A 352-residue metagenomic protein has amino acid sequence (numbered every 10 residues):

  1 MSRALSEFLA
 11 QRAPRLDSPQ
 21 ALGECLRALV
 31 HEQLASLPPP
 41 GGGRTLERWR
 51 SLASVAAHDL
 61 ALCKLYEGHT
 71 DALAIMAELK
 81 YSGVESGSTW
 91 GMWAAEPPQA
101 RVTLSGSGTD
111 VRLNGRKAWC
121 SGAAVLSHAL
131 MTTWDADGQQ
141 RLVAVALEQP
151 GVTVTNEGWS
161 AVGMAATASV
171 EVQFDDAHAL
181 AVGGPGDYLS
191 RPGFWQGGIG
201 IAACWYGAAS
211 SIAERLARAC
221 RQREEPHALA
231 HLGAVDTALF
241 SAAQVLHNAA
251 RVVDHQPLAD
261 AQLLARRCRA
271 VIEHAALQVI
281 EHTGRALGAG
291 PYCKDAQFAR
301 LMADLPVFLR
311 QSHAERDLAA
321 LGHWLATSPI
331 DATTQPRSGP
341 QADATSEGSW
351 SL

Functional and structural regions predicted by a protein language model:
M1-S18: Structured, charged N-terminal subsegments at the starts of enzyme catalytic cores and at intra-chain domain/subunit
A10-A13, G23, A243-H274, E281-C293: C-terminal helix-coil-helix/basic helical segment that borders enzyme active sites and/or dimer interfaces and provides
P14-V125, A326: Glycine-rich flavin
R116-Q149: DPxDG-like acidic metal-binding loop motif
S160-Q244: Glycine-rich beta->alpha junctions and the first turn(s) of the following alpha-helix
G207, G233-F240, R266, A270-L277 (+1 more regions): Generic structural signal for well-ordered, non-transmembrane alpha-helical segments in soluble/cytosolic regions
L229-A234, A259-R267, A296-A299: Short, charged, amphipathic alpha-helical segments
G290-L352: Glycine-rich phosphate/cofactor-binding loops in nucleotide/flavin-utilizing enzymes
